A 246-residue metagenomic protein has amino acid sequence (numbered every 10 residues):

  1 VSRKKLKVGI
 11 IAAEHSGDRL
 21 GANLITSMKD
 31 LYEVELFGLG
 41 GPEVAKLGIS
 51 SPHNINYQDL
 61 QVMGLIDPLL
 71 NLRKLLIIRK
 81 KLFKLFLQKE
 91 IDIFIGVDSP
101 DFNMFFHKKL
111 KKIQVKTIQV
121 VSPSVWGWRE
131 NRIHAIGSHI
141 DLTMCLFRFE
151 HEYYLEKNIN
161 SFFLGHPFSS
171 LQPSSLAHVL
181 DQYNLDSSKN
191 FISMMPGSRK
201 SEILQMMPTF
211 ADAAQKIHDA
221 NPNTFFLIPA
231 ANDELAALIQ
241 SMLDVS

Functional and structural regions predicted by a protein language model:
V1-L6, S241-V245: Short, low-complexity, intrinsically disordered N-terminal peptides in bacterial proteins
V1-S2, Y183-L185: Short boundary motifs at domain starts and secondary-structure transition points
K5-K7, F191, F225: Residues that mark the start of a beta-strand
L6-Y183, M194-I203, A220, A231-D233: Active-site and donor-binding regions of nucleotide-sugar-utilizing enzymes
G41-E43, K189, S201-S246: Donor-nucleotide binding loops and adjacent catalytic segments primarily of GT-B fold Leloir glycosyltransferases
